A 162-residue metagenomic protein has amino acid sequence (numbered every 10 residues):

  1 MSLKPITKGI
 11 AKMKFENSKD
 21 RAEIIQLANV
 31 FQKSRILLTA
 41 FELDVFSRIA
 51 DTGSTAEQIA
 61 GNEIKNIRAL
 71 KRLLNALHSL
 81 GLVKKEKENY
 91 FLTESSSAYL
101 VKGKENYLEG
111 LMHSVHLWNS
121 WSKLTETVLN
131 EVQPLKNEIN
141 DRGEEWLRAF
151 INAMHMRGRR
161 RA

Functional and structural regions predicted by a protein language model:
M1-L3: Eukaryotic partner-binding/assembly regions in large regulatory complexes
I6, I10-K14, R21-S54, Q58-I64 (+1 more regions): Conserved Class I S-adenosyl-L-methionine-dependent methyltransferase catalytic core
